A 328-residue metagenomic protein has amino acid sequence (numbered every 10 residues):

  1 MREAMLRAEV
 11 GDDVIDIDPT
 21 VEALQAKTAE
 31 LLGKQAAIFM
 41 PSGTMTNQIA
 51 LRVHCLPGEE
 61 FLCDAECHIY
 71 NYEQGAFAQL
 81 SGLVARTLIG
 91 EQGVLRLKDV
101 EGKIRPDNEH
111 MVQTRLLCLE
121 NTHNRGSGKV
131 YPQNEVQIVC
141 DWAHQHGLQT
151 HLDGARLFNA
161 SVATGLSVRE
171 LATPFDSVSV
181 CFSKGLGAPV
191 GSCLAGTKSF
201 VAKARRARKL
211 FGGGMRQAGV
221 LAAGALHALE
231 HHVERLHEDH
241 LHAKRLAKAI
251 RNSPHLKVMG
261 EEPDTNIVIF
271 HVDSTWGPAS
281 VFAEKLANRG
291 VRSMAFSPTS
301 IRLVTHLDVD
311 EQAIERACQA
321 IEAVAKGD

Functional and structural regions predicted by a protein language model:
M1-E261, T265-R289, M294-V309, A317-G327: Conserved PLP-enzyme active-site core in the AAT-like
